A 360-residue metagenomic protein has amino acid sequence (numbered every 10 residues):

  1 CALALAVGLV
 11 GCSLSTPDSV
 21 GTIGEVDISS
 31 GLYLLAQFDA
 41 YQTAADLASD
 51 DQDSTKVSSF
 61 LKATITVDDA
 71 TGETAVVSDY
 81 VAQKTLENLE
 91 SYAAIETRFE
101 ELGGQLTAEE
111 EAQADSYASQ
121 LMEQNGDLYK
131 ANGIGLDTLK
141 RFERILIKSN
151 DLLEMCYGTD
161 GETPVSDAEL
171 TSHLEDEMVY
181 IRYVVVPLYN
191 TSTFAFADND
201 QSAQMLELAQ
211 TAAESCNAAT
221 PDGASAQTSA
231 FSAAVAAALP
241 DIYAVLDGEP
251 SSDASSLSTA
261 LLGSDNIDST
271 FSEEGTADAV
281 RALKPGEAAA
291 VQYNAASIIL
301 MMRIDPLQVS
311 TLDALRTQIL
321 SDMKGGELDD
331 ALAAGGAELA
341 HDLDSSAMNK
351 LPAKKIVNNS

Functional and structural regions predicted by a protein language model:
C1-L5: Sec-dependent N-terminal signal peptides
V7-G11: C-terminal motif of bacterial Sec signal peptides marking the signal peptidase cleavage site
L14-I134: N-terminal targeting/tethering segments
T16, I23, Y129-Q204, I267-S360: PPIase-associated folding chaperone regions across multiple families
F38-A45, L86-T107, S116-K130, I134 (+10 more regions): Sec-exported extracytoplasmic/periplasmic mature domains
Q52-D69, S192-E214, Q318: A solvent-exposed, charged loop/short amphipathic helix patch at secondary-structure junctions
Q83-S116, L152, S251, L261-S264 (+4 more regions): Extended amphipathic secondary-structure runs
T211-E273, A314: Peptidyl-prolyl cis-trans isomerase
